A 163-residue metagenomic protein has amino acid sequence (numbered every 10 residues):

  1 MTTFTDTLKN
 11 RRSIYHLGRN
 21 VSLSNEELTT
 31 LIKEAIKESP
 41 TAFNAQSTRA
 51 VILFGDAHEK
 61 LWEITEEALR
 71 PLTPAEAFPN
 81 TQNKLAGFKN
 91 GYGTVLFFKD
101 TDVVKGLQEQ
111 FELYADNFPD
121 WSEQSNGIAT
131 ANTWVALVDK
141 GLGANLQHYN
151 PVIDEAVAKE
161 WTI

Functional and structural regions predicted by a protein language model:
M1-G93: N-terminal amphipathic, basic helical "cap/leader" segment at the start of enzyme domains
I36, F111-A158: Small-aliphatic-rich amphipathic alpha-helix that forms the alpha element of a beta-alpha
T65, L107-E112: Short, flexible, mixed-charge acidic loops at enzyme active sites
T94-F97, N132-W134: Short, hydrophobic/aromatic-rich beta-strand segments within well-structured domains
F98-V103: Short glycine-enriched loops at secondary-structure junctions
K159-I163: Short, intrinsically disordered, charge-balanced linker/junction segments flanking boundaries in proteins
